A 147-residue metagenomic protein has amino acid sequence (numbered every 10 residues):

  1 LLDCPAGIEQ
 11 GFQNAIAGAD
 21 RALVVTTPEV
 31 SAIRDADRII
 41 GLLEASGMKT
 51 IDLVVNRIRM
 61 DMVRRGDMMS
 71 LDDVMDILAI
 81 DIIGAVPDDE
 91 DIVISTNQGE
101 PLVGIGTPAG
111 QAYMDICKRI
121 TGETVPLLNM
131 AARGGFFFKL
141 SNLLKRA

Functional and structural regions predicted by a protein language model:
L2-I94: Conserved catalytic-core segment of NTP-binding enzymes
M69-S70, P101-L102, G135: Secondary-structure junction/capping motif
D81, Q111, D115-A147: P-loop NTP-binding site
E90, T96-E100, C117-I120, T124: Short leucine-rich amphipathic alpha-helical surface patches
T96-Y113: C-terminal boundary of histidine-terminating zinc-finger modules
